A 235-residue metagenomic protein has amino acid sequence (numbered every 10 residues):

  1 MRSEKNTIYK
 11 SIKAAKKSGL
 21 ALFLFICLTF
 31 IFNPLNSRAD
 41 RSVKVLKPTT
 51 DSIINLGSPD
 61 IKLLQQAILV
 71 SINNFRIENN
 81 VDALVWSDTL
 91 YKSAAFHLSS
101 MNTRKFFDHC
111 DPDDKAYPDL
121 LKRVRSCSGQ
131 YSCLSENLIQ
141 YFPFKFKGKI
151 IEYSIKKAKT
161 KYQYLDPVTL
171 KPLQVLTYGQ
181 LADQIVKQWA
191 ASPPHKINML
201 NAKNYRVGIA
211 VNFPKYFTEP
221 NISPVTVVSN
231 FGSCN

Functional and structural regions predicted by a protein language model:
E4-L22: Bacterial N-terminal signal peptides that target proteins for export
S18, Q66, V70, K92 (+2 more regions): A structural signal for well-ordered alpha-helical segments within the folded catalytic domains of diverse enzymes
A21-I31: Bacterial N-terminal signal peptides
S37-A39: Boundary at the C-terminal end of the N-terminal hydrophobic targeting segment
P48-T50, I54-C127, K196, A202-P214: Short, well-ordered surface patches within globular domains
P118-C234: A well-ordered secondary-structure block
